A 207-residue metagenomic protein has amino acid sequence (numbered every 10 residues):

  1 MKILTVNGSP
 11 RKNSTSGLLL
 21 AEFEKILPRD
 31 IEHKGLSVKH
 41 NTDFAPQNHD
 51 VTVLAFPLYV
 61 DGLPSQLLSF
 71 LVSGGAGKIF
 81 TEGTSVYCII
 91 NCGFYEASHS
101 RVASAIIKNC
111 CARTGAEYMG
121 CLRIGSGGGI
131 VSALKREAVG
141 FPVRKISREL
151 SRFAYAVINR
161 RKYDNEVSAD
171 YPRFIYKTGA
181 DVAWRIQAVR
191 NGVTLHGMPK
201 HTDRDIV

Functional and structural regions predicted by a protein language model:
M1-E82, K162-E166, D170-V207: N-terminal beta1-alpha1-beta2 submodule of the flavodoxin-like/Rossmannoid cofactor-binding fold
A21-E24, K108, S151: Generic solvent-exposed, charged/amphipathic alpha-helical segments that serve as macromolecular interface scaffolds
T42-N48, S73-I79, C92-V102, I124-L134 (+1 more regions): Noncatalytic linker/hinge segments flanking ATPase motor cores
Q66-L67, R101-A105, V143-L150: Well-ordered, non-membrane alpha-helical segments in soluble/globular domains
V86-R136, G140-P142: Short, glycine-/small-residue-rich phosphate/pyrophosphate-handling segment
C121-D181: A conserved mid-domain beta-alpha-beta active-site/ligand-binding segment of alpha/beta enzyme cores
